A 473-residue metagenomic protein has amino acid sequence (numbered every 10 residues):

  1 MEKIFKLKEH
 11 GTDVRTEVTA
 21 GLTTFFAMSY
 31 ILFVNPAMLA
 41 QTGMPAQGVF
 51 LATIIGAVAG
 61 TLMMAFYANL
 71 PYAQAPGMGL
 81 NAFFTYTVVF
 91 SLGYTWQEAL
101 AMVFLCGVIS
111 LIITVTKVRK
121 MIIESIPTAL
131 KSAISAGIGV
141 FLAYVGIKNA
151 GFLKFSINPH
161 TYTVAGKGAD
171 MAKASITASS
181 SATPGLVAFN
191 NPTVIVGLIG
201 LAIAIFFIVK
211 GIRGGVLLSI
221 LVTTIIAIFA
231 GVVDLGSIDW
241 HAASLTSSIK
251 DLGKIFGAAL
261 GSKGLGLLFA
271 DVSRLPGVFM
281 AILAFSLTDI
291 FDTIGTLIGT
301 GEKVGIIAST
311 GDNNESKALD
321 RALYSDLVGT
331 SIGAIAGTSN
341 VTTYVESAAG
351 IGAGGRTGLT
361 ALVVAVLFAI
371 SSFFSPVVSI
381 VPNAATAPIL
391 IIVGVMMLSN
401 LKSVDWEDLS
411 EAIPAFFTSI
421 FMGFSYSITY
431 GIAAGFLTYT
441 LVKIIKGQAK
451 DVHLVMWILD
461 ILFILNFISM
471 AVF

Functional and structural regions predicted by a protein language model:
M1-G48, I220-L319, F463-L465: Helix-loop-helix hairpins and the membrane-proximal interhelical loops of multi-pass alpha-helical transport proteins
E2-N35, G56, G77-Y86, F90-I138 (+1 more regions): Helix-loop-helix junctions within the multi-pass membrane cores of secondary transporters/permeases
G11, R15, I199, F279-L283 (+3 more regions): Alpha-helical membrane-protein architecture signal
V18, M38, I122, G214 (+3 more regions): Residue-level signature of catalytic and energy-coupling elements of molecular machines, predominantly ATP/GTP-dependent
G43-L62: Loop-to-helix transition at the N-terminal end of transmembrane alpha-helices
A46-Q47, Y72, W96, I428: Membrane-helix interface/capping residues of multi-pass secondary transporters
G60-A73, I205-G211, A284-D292, D326-A336 (+3 more regions): Transmembrane alpha-helix interface/packing and boundary motifs in multi-pass membrane proteins, characterized by
L92-V222, F229, T360-F473: Membrane-embedded alpha-helical modules
